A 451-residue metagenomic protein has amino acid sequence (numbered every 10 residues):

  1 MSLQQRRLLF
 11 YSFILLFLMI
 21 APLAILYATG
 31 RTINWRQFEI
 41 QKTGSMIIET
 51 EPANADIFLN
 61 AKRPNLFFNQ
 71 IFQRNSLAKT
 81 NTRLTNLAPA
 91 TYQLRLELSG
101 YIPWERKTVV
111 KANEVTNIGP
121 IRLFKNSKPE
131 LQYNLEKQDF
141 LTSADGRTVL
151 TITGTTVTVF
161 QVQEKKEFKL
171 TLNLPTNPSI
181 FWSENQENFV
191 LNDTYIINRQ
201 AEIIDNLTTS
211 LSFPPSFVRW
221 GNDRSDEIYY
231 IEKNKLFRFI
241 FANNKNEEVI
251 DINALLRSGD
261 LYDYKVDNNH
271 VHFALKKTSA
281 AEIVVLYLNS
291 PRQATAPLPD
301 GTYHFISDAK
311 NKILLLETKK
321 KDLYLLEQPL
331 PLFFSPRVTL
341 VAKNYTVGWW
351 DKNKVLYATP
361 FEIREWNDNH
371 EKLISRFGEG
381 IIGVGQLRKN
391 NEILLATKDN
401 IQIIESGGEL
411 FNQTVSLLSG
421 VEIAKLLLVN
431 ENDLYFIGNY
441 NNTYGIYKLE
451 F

Functional and structural regions predicted by a protein language model:
M1-I20, T208-F217, S225-Y230, N234-K265 (+2 more regions): Domain-scale selection of a single, long terminal region that carries the protein's primary operational module
M1-T156, F160-Q163: Short loop/turn and low-complexity linker motifs enriched in small/turn-promoting residues
N65-I71, T80-N81, A88, R224 (+6 more regions): Residue-level recognition of beta-strand termini and adjacent short loop/turns
P129-L131, G154-N173, N192-P214, I231-R257 (+5 more regions): Surface-exposed loop/turn elements that mediate protein-protein interactions on large endomembrane-trafficking
L135-T142, P175-W182, S212-S225, A254-N268 (+4 more regions): Repeated scaffold domains used in trafficking and secretory/extracellular systems, primarily beta-propellers
R147, E187, D226, N391-E392: Structural hallmark of WD40 beta-propellers
T151, V190-L191, I228-Y230, H272-L275 (+4 more regions): Residue position within the beta-strands of beta-propeller blades
V421-F451: Blade-level signature of beta-propeller repeat domains, shared across WD40, Kelch, NHL, RCC1 and BNR/Asp-box propellers
